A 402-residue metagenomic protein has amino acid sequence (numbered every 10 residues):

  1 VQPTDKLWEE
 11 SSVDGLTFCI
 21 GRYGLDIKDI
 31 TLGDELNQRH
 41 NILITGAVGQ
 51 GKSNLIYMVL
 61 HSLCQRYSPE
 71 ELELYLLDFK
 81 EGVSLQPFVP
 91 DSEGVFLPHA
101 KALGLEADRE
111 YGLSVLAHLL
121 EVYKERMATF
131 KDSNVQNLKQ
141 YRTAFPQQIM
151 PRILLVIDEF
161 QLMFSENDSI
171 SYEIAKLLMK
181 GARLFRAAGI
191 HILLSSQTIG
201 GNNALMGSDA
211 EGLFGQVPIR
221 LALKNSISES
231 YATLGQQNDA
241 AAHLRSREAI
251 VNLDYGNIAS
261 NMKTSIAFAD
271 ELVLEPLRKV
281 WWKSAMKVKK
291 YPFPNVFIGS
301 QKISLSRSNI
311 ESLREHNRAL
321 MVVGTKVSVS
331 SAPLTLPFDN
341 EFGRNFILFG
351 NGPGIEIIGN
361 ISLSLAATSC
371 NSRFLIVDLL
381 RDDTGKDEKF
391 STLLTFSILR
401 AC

Functional and structural regions predicted by a protein language model:
V1, S226-F297: Conserved P-loop NTPase
T4, A267-G324, S364, F390: Extended alpha-helical interface modules used as scaffolds for assembling large macromolecular complexes
D5-Q136, T143-E229, A241-A242, R307-C402: P-loop NTPase catalytic phosphate-binding loop
R109-L113, L138-A144, L272-S284: Short alpha-helical interface patches
